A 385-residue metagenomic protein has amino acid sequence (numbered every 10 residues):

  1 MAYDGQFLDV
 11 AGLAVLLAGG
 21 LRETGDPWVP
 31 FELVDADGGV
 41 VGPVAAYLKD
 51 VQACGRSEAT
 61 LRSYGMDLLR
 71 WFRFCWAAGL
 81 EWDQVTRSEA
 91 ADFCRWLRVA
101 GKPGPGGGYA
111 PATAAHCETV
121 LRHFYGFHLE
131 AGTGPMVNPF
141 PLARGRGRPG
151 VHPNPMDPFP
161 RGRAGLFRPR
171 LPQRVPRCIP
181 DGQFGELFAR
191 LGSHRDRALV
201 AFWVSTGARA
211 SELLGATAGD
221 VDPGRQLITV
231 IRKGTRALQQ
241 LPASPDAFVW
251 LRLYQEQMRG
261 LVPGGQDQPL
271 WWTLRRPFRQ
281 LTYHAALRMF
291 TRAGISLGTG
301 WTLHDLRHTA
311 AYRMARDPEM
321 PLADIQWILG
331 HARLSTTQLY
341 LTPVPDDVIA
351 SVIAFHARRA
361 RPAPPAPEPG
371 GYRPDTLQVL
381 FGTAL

Functional and structural regions predicted by a protein language model:
A2-Q6, F355-L385: C-terminal secondary-structure termini that scaffold catalytic or DNA-interacting sites
V44-A59, L68-M156, E186: N-terminal core-binding DNA-recognition domain of tyrosine recombinases/integrases
G134-E186, I231-G234, W272-F278: Flexible interdomain linker/hinge and immediately adjacent N-terminus of the catalytic tyrosine-recombinase domain
L171-Q173, R177-A210, L214: Basic, Lys/Arg- and aromatic-enriched nucleic-acid-binding interface segment
F184, S244-T299, A384-L385: Active-site/catalytic core of tyrosine-dependent DNA strand-transfer enzymes
T206, S211, G215-V249: Conserved tyrosine-mediated DNA breakage-rejoining catalytic core shared by Y-recombinases
R232, L329-A354: Catalytic-site neighborhood detector that most strongly recognizes the C-terminal catalytic loop/helix of tyrosine
L287-W327: Short, basic (Lys/Arg/His-rich) helix/loop patches that form interaction surfaces in the mid-to-C-terminal regions
